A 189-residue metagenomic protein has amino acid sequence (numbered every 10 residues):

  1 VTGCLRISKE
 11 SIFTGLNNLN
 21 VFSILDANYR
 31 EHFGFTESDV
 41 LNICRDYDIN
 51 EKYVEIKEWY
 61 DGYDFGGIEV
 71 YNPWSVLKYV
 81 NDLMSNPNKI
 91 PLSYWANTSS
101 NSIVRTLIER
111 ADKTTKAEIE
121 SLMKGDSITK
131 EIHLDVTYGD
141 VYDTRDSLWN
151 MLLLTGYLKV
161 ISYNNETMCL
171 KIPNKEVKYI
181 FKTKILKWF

Functional and structural regions predicted by a protein language model:
V1-F189: Phosphate-binding site recognition
